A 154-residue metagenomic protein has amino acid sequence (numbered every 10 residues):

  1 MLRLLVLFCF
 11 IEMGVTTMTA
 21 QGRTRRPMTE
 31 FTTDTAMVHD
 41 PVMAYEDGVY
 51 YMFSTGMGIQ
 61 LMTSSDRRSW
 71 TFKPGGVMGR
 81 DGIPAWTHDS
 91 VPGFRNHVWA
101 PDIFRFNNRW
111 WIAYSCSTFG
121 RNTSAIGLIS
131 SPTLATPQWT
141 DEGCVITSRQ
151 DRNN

Functional and structural regions predicted by a protein language model:
L5-G14: Bacterial N-terminal signal peptides
A20-N154: Carbohydrate-active catalytic/glycan-binding domains of CAZyme proteins, especially the secreted or lumenal ectodomains
